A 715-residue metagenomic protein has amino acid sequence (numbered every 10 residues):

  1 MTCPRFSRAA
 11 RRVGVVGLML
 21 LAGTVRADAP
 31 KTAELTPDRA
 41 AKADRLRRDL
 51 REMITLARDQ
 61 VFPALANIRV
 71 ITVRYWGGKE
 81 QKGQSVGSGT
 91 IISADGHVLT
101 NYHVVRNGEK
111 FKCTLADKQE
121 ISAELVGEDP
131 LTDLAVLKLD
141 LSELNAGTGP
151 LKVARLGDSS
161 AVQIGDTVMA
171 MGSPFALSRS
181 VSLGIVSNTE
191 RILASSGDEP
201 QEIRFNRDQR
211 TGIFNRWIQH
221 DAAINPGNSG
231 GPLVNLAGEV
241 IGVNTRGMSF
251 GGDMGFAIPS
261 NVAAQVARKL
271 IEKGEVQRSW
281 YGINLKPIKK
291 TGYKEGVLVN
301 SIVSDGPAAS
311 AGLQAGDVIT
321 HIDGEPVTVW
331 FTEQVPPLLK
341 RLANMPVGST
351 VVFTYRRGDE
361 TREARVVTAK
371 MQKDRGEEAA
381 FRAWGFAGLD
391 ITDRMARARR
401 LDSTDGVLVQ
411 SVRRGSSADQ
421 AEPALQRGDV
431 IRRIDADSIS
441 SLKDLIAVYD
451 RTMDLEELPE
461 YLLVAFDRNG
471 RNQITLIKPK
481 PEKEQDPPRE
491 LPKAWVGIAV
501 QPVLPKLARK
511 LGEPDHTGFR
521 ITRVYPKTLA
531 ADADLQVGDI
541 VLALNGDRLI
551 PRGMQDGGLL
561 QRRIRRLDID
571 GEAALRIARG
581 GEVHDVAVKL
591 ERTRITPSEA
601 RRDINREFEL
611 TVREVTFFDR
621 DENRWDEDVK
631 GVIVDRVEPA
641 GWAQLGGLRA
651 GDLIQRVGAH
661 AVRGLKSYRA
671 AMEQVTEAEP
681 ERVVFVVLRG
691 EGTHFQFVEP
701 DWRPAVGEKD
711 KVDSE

Functional and structural regions predicted by a protein language model:
T2-G14: Bacterial N-terminal signal peptides that target proteins for export
R12-A22: Bacterial N-terminal signal peptides
D28-A315, H321-T350, R356-R394, T404 (+11 more regions): Serine-dependent protease modules
G316, G428, G538, G651: Conserved catalytic motifs of ABC-family nucleotide-binding domains
L389-R399, S403-G415, L610-L645, A650-I654: C-terminal accessory/binding modules appended to enzymatic or scaffolding proteins
I439, L445-A447, N623-D626, D635-V683 (+2 more regions): C-terminal soluble interaction/assembly domains
Q696-E715: Short, low-complexity, Pro/Ser/Thr/Gly-rich segments in the mature regions of secreted, periplasmic
